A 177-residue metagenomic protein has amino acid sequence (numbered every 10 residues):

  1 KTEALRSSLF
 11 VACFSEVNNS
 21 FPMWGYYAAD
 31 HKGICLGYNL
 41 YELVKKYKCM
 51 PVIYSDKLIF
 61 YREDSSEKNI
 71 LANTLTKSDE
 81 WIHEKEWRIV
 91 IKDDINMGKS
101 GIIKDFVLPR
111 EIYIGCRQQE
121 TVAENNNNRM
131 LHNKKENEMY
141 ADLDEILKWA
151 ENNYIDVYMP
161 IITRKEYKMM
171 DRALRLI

Functional and structural regions predicted by a protein language model:
K1-I177: Catalytic-core loop-and-flanking beta/alpha module that positions acidic residues for ribose/phosphate chemistry
